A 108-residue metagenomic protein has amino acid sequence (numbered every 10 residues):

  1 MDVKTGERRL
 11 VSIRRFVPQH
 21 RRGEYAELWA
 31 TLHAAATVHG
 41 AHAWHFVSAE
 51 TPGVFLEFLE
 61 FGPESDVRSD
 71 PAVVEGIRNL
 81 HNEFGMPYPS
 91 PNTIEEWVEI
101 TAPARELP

Functional and structural regions predicted by a protein language model:
M1-V3, P108: Surface-exposed beta-loop interaction hotspot
E7-R8, T51, V67, P89 (+1 more regions): A compositional/biophysical signature of low hydrophobicity enriched in polar/charged and small residues
R8-F16, L56-F58: Active-site-flanking beta-strand signature of metal-NTP-handling nucleotidyl enzymes and homologous cyclase-like
F16-E27: Short, surface-exposed ligand-recognition loops at beta-strand->loop->(often short) alpha-helix junctions that present
P18-H20, E50, G62-E64: Short coil/turn motifs at secondary-structure junctions
T31-W44, E60-E95, P108: An amphipathic, aromatic/His-enriched active-site/gating alpha helix that lines ligand/cofactor pockets
F46-P52: A short beta-turn/loop motif at secondary-structure boundaries
W97-E99: Eukaryotic charged/polar low-complexity linker/IDR segments
